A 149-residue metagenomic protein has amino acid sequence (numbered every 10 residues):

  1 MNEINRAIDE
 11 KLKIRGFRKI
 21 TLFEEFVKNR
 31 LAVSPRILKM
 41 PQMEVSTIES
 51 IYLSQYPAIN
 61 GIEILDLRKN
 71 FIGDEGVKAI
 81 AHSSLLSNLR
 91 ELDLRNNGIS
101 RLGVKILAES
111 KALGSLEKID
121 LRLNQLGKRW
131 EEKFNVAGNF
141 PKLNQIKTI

Functional and structural regions predicted by a protein language model:
M1-Y52, G138-I149: The feature captures the LRR N-terminal capping module
N2-N5, N29, N60, N70 (+6 more regions): Detector for Asparagine
R18-T21, M43-I51, N70-K78, N97-K105 (+1 more regions): Short, solvent-exposed loop/turn at the beta-strand->alpha-helix junction within individual leucine-rich repeat
F23-V33, I51-N60, A79-S87, L107-G114 (+1 more regions): Leucine-rich repeat
R36-M40, E63-L67, L89-L94, L116-L121 (+1 more regions): Conserved hydrophobic beta-strand positions in leucine-rich repeat
L38, Y52, L65, A79-H82 (+3 more regions): Preference for short coil/turn "hinge" residues that link or interrupt alpha-helices
M40-M43, Y56, K69, S83 (+2 more regions): Intrinsically disordered, low-complexity repeat tracts enriched in Pro/Ser/Thr
A108-I149: Leucine-rich solenoid repeat scaffolds
